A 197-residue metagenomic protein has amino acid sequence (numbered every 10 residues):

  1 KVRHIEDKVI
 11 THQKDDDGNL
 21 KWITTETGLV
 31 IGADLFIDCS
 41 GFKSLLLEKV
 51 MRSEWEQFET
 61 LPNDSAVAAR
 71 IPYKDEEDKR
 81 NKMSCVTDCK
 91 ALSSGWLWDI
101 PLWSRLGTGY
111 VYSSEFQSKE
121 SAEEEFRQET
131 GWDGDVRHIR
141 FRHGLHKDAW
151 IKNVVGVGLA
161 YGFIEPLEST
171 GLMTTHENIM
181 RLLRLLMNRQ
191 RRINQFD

Functional and structural regions predicted by a protein language model:
K1-R127, I179: Predominantly flavin-linked oxidoreductase catalytic cores and closely associated redox partners
R3, G134-D135: Conserved beta-strand segments of alpha/beta enzyme cores
E6-K8, R137-R140: Short loop/edge segments at beta-strand edges and connector loops that shape dinucleotide/nucleotide cofactor-binding
K90-S93, H138-L145: Conserved alpha/beta core surface patches that mediate binding of polyanionic ligands
E123-F126, H146-I151: Single, function-defining residue in the core of a domain
A149-L167: Short FAD-binding loop at a beta-strand-to-alpha-helix junction that anchors the flavin cofactor in diverse
F163-L183: A conserved FAD-binding loop/helix module that cradles the flavin
E168, R181-D197: Active-site-proximal substrate-binding core of FAD-dependent oxidoreductases
